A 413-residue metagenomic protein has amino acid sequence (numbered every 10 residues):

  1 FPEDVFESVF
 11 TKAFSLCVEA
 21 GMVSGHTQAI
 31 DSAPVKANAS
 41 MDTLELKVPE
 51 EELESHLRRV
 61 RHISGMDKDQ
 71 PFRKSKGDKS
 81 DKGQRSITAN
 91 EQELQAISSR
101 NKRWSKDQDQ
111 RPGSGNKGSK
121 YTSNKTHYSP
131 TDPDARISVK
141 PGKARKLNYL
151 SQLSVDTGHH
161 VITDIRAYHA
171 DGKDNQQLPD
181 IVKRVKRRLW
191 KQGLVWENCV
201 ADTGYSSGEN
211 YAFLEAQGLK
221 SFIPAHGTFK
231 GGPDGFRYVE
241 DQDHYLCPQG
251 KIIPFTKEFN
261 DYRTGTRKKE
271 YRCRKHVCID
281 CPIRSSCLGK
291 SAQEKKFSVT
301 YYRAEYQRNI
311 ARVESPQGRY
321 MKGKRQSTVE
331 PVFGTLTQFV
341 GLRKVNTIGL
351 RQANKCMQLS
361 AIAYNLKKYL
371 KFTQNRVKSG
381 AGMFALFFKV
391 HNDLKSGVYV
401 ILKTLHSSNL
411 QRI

Functional and structural regions predicted by a protein language model:
F1-I413: Anion-binding and metal-coordination hotspots
